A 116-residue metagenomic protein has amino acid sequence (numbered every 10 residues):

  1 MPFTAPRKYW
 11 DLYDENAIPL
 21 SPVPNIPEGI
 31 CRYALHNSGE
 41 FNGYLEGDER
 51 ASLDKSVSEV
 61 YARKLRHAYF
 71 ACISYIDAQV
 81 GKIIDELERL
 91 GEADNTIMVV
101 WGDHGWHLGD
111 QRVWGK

Functional and structural regions predicted by a protein language model:
M1-K116: Active-site-proximal cap/lid insertion segments
